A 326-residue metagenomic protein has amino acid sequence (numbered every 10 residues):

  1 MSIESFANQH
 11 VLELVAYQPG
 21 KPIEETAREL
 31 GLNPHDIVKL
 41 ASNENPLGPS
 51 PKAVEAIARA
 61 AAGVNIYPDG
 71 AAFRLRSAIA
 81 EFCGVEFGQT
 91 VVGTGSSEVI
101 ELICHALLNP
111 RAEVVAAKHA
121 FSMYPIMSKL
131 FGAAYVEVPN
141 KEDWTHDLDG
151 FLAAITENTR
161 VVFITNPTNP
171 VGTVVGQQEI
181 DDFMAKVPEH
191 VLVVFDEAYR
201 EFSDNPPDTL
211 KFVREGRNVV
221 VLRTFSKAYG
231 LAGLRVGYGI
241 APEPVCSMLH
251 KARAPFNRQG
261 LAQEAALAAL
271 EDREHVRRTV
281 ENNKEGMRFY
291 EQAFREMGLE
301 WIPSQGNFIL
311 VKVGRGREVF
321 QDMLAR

Functional and structural regions predicted by a protein language model:
S2-G95, L102: N-terminal small-domain helix-loop-helix segment of the aminotransferase-like
H35-D36, E86-T90, P110-E113, N158 (+3 more regions): Short acidic capping loops at alpha-helix termini that bridge into adjacent secondary structure
V38-A41, Y135-P139, V161-P167, V193-E197 (+1 more regions): Short beta-strands and strand-loop turn motifs
S50, A71, N218-R295, L299-I302: PLP-dependent aminotransferase class I/II
A106-I164: PLP-dependent aminotransferase-like
K129, H146-N158, P170-A228, P244: Active-site pre-lysine segment of PLP-dependent enzymes
N283-K284, A293-A325: Conserved PLP-binding catalytic core of the aspartate aminotransferase-like
